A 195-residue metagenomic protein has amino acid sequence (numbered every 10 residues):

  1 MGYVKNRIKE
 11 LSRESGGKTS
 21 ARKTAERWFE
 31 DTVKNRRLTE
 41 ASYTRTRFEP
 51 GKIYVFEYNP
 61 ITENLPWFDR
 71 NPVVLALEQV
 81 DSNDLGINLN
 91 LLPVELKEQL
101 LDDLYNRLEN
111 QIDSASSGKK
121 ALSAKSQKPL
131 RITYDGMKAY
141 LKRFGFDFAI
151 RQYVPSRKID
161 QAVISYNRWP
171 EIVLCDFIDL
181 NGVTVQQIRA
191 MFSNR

Functional and structural regions predicted by a protein language model:
M1, S15-G16, P50, L85 (+3 more regions): Feature targets compositionally biased, intrinsically disordered low-complexity regions with long contiguous runs
G2-I53: Mixed-charge, Lys/Arg-rich low-complexity intrinsically disordered regions
V55-Y58: A generic structural signal for residues embedded in beta-strands
E63-D81: Short beta-strand-centered aromatic/proline hotspots
S82-L92: Short, solvent-exposed secondary-structure boundary/capping segments
P93-R195: Intrinsically disordered, low-complexity, charged/polar segments
